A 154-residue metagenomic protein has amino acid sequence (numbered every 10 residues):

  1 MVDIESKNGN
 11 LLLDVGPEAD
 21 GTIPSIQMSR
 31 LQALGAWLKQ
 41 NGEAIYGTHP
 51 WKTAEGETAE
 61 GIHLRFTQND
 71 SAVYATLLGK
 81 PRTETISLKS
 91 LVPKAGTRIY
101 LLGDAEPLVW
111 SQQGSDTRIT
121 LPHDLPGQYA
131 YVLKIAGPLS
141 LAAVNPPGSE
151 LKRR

Functional and structural regions predicted by a protein language model:
M1-R154: Mature catalytic domains of secreted/periplasmic carbohydrate-active enzymes
